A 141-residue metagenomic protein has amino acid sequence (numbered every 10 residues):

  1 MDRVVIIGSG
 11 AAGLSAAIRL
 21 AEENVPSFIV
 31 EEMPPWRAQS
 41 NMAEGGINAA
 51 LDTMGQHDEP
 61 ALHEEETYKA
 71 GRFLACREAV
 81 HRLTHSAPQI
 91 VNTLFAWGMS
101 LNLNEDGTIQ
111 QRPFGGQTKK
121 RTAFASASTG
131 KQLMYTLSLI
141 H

Functional and structural regions predicted by a protein language model:
M1: A short, basic/flexible loop-to-alpha-helix module at the beginning of a structural domain
V4-F28: N-terminal Rossmann-like FAD-binding beta1-loop-alpha1 element of flavoenzymes
E32-I140: Conserved N-terminal/central alpha/beta ligand/cofactor-binding core
